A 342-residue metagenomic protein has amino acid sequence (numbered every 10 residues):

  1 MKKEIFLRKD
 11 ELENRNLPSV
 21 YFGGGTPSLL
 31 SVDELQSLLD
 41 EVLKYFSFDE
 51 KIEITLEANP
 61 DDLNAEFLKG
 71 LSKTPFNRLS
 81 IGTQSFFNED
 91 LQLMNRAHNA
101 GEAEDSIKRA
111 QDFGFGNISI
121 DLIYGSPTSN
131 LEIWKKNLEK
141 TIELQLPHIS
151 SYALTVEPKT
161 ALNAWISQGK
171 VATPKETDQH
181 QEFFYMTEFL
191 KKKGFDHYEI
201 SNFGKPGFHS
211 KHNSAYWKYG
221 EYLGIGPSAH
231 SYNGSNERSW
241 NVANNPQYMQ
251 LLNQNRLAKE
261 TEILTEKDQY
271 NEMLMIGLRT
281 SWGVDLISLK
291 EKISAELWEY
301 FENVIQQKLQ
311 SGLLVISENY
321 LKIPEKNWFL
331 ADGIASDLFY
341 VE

Functional and structural regions predicted by a protein language model:
K2-E11, R15-A295: C-terminal scaffold of the Radical SAM
K218, Q310, E325: Short, ordered coil/turn segments that flank beta-strands lining enzyme active or ligand-binding pockets
S294-L309: Short amphipathic alpha-helical interaction segments
L309-N319: A short, conserved structural fragment
Y320-P324: Minor-groove-contacting beta-hairpin "wing" of winged helix-turn-helix DNA-binding domains
W328-E342: Short, amphipathic alpha-helical interaction segments positioned at domain boundaries
